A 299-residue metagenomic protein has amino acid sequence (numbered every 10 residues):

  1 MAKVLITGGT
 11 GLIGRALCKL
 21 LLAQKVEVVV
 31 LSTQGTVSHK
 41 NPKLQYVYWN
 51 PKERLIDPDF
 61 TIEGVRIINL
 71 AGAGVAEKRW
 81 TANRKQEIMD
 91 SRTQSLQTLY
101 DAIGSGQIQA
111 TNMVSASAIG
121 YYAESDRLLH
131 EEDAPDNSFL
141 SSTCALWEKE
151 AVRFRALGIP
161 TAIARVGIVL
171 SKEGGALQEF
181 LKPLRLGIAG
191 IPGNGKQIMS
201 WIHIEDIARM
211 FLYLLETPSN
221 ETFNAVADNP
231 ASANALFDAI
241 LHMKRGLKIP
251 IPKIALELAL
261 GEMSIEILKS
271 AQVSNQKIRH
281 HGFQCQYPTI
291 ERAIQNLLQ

Functional and structural regions predicted by a protein language model:
V4-Q24: N-terminal Rossmann NAD(P)H-binding glycine-rich loop of SDR-like oxidoreductase domains
Q45-Q94: NAD(P)H-binding glycine-rich loop region in Rossmannoid oxidoreductase-like domains and their noncatalytic homologs
Q97-S138: Conserved Rossmann-fold NAD(P)-dependent oxidoreductase catalytic core, especially the SDR/UDP-sugar
S117, K149-K172: Conserved beta-loop-beta element that borders a ligand/cofactor-binding pocket
A145, I159, L170-E179, Y213-F223: Glycine/proline-rich active-site loop of Rossmann-fold NAD(P)-dependent oxidoreductases
L181-A189, K196-P230: Alpha-helical substrate-binding/gating segment
L214-E262: Mid/C-terminal beta-alpha module of Rossmann-like enzyme folds, strongest in SDR-family dehydrogenases/epimerases
I265-Q299: C-terminal amphipathic/interface module of NAD(P)-dependent oxidoreductases and related NAD-binding regulators
